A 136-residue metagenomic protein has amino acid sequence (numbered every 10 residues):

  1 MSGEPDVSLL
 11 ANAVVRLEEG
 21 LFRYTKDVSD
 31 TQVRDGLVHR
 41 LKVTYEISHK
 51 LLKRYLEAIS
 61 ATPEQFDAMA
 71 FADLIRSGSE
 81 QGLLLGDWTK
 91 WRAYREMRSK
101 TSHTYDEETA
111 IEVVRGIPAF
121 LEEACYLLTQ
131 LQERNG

Functional and structural regions predicted by a protein language model:
M1-G136: Solvent-exposed interaction patches of small proteins and small membrane subunits
